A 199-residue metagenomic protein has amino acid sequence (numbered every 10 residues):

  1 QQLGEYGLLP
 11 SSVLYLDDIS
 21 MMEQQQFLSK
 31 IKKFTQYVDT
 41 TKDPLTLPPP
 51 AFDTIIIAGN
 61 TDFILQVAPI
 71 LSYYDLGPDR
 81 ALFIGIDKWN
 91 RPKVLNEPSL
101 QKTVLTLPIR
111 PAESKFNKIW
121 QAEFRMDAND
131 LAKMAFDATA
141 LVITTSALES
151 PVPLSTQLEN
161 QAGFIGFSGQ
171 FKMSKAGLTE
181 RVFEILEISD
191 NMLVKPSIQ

Functional and structural regions predicted by a protein language model:
Q1-Q199: Extracytosolic ligand-binding ectodomains
